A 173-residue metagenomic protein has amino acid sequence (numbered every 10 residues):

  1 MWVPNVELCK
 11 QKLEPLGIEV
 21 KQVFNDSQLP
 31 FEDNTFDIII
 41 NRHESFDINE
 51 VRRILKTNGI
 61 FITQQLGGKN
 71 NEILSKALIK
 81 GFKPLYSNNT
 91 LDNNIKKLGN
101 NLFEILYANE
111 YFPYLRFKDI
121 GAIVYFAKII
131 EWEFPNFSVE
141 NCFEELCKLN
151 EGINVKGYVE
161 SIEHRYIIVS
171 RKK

Functional and structural regions predicted by a protein language model:
M1-Q28: Class I SAM-dependent methyltransferase SAM/SAH-binding core
D26, R42-D47: Short beta->alpha connector loops
D26-I39: A short acidic, Gly/Pro-enriched loop at the edge of an enzyme's catalytic core that lines a small-molecule cofactor
F31, K83-K118: Active-site capping/gating segments
D37, R42, Q64: Residues lining the SAM
F46-I62: A short glycine-rich, Lys/Arg-flanked "PGG" loop and its adjoining helix->strand segment in the class I
I60-D92: Conserved class I S-adenosyl-L-methionine
E104-K173: Conserved Class I S-adenosyl-L-methionine
